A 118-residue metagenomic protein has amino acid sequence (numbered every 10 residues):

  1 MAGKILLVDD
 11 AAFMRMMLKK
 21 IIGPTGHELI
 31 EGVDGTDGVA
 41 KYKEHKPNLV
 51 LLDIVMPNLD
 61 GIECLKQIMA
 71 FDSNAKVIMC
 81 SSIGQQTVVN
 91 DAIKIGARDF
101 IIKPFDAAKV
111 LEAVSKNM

Functional and structural regions predicted by a protein language model:
A12-I30, I95, N117: Two-component/phosphorelay signaling modules centered on CheY-like receiver
D34-D37, D60-E63: Acidic catalytic/metal-coordinating carboxylates
H45-L51: Active-site beta3 strand of CheY-like receiver
M56: Receiver (REC) domain active-site loop signature in two-component systems and cognate sites in sensor histidine kinases
T87, F105-V114: C-terminal output helix
